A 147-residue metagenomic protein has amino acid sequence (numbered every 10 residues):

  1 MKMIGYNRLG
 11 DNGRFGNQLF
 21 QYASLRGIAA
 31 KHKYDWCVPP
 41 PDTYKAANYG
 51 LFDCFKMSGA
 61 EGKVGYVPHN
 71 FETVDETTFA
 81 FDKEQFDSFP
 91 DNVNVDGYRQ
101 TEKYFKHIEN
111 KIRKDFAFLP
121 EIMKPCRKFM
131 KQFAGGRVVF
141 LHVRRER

Functional and structural regions predicted by a protein language model:
M1-M3, K33, G136-V138: A general structural motif
M1-N12: Nucleotide-activated donor-dependent transferases that construct or modify glycoconjugates
G5-Y6, D35-P40, F140-H142: A structural signal for short, well-ordered beta-strand segments and their strand-loop junctions that often border
G10-F20: A short, glycine/small-residue-rich beta-strand->loop->alpha-helix junction that serves as a flexible
Q18-A30: Histidine-anchored nucleotide/phosphate-binding helix
G27-Y34, M57: Short helix-loop boundary/capping segments at the starts of domains
P41-R147: Secretory-pathway luminal glycosyltransferase catalytic domains
